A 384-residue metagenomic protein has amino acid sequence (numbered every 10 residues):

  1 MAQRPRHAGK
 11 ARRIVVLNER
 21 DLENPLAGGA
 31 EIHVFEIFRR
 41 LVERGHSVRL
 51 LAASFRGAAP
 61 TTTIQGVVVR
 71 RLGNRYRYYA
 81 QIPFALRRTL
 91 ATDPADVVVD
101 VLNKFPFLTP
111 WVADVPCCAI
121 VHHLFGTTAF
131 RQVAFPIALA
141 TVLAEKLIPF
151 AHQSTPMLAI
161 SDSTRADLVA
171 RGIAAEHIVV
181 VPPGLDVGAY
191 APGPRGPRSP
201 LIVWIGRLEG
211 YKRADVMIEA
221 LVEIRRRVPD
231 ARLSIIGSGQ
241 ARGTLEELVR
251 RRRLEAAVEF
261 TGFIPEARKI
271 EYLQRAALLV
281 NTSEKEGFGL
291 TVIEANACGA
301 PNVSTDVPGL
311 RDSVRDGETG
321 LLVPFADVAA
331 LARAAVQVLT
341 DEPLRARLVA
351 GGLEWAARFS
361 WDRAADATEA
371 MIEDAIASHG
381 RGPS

Functional and structural regions predicted by a protein language model:
P136-M157: Membrane-proximal helix-turn-helix segments that form the acceptor-binding/catalytic region of lipid-linked
L158, P194-L221, S234: Conserved donor-binding/catalytic core segment of Leloir-type glycosyltransferases
S163, G184: Carbohydrate-associated surface elements
E246-I264: Nucleotide-activated donor-binding/catalytic signature segment of Leloir-type glycosyltransferases, i.e., the conserved
E284: Aromatic "clamp/platform" in nucleotide-sugar-dependent glycosyltransferases that forms part of the donor/acceptor
V292, P301-S304, V314: Short hydrophobic beta-strand element within catalytic cores of glycosyltransferases and related nucleotide-activated
D316-G317, L321-V328, Q337-E342: Conserved acidic donor-binding segment of nucleotide-sugar-dependent glycosyltransferases
Q337, L344-R358, A367-A370: A short, well-ordered alpha-helix in the C-terminal region of glycosyltransferases
